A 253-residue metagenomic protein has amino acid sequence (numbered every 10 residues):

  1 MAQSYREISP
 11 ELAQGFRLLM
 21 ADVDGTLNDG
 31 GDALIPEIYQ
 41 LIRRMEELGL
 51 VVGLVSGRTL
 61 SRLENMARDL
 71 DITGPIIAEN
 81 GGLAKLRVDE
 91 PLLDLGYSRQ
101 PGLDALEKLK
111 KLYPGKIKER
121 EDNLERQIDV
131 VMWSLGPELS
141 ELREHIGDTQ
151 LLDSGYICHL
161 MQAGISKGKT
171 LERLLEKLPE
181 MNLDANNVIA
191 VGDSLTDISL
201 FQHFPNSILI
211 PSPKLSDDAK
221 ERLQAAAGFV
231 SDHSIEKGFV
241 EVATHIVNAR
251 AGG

Functional and structural regions predicted by a protein language model:
M1-A21, R43: Non-catalytic pre-domain segments flanking phosphatase-related domains
S9, Q14, I35, M161 (+1 more regions): Mg2+-dependent phosphoryl-transfer enzymes with acidic/Ser/Thr/Gly-rich catalytic loops
L12-D32, F201: Asp-based phosphoryl-transfer active-site loop
L19-A21, I76-I77, A190: Residue-level marker for buried hydrophobic side chains located in beta-strands that build the well-ordered beta-sheet
G30-D122: Active-site phosphate-binding/coordination module
E47-G53, T73-G74, I128-D129, N186-V188 (+2 more regions): Short active-site oxyanion
L70-T73, N80, H145-G147, H203-P205 (+1 more regions): Short, structured coil segments at secondary-structure junctions
K108, L112-F204: Conserved acidic, metal-coordinating active-site core of Asp-based, Mg2+-dependent phosphoryl-transfer enzymes
